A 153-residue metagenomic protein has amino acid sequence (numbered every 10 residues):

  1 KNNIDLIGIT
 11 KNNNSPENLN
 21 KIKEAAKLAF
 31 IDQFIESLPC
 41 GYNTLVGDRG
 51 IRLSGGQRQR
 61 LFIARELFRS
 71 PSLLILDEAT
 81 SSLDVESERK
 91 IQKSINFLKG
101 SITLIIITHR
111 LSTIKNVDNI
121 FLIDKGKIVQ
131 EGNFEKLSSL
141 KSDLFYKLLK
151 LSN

Functional and structural regions predicted by a protein language model:
K1, L6, T10-N12, S37 (+4 more regions): C-terminal portion of ABC ATPase nucleotide-binding domains
K1-G47, Q92, S101: ABC ATPase nucleotide-binding domain helical subdomain, centered on the C-loop/LSGGQ "ABC signature"
I63, I107: Hydrophobic anchor residue at the start of the ABC signature
F68-S72, S101: A short, proline-enriched helix->beta-strand linker immediately N-terminal to the Walker B motif in ABC-type P-loop
L74-E78: Catalytic Walker B motif of ABC-type/P-loop ATPase nucleotide-binding domains
V85-E86: Helix N-cap at the start of a conserved alpha-helix in ABC-type nucleotide-binding domains
F97-I106: Conserved catalytic loops of ABC-family nucleotide-binding domains
